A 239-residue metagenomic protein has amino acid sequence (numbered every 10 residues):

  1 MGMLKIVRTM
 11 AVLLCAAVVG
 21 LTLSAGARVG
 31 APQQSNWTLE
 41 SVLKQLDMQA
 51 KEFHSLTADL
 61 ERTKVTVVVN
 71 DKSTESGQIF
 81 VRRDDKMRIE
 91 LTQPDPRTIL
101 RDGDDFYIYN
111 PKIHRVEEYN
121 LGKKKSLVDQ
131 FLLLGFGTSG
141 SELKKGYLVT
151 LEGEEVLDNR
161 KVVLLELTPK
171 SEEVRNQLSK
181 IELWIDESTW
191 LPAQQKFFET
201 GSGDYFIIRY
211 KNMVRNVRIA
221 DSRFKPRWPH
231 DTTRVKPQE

Functional and structural regions predicted by a protein language model:
M1-I6: N-terminal secretory signal peptides that target proteins for export/translocation
M10-T22: Bacterial N-terminal signal peptides
L23-S73, K86, W228-E239: N-terminal leader/targeting segments and the immediate start of mature chains
F53-T57, T74-S76, R82-D84, P94 (+7 more regions): Extracytoplasmic
T57-E61, Q78-F80, R88-E90, T98 (+5 more regions): Soluble periplasmic/extracytoplasmic beta-strand elements of cell-envelope proteins
V65-T66, K86, P94-P96, E154 (+2 more regions): Short beta-turn/strand-loop junction motif enriched in small, turn-promoting residues
Q78-Q130, E199-S202, F206: An acidic-aromatic
E117, L127, L132, F136 (+1 more regions): Gly/Pro-enriched, hydrophobic low-complexity segments that function as extracytoplasmic propeptides/linkers
